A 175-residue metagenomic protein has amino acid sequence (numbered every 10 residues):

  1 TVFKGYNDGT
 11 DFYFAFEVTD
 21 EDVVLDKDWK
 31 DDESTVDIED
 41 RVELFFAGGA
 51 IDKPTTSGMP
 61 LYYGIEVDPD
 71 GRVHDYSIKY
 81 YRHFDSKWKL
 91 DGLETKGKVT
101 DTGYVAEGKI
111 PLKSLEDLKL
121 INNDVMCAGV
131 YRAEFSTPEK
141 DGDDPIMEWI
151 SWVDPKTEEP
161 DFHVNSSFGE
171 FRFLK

Functional and structural regions predicted by a protein language model:
T1-K175: Structural preference for beta-rich elements and adjacent junctions enriched in aromatics
